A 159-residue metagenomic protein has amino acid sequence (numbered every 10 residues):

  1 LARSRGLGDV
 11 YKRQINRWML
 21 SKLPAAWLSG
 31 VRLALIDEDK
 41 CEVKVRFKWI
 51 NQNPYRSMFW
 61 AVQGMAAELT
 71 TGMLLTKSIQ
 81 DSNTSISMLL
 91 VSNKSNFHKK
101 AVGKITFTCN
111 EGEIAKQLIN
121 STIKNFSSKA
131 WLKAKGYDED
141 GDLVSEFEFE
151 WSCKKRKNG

Functional and structural regions predicted by a protein language model:
L1-Y11: Single conserved hydrophobic/aromatic residue that forms the stacking wall/gate of nucleotide- or nucleobase-binding
R5, A101-V102, G112-G159: HotDog/MaoC-like acyl-thioester-processing domains
K12-L33: Active-site-proximal helix-loop elements at catalytic-domain edges
W27-L33, V91-F97, Q117-I119: Short structured motifs
L28-M58: Catalytic strand-loop segment that frames the active site of acyl-thioester-processing enzymes
S29, D39-C41, T84-N93, G103-I105 (+2 more regions): A generic structural signal for short beta-strands and their flanking turns/coil linkers
I50-G72, S85: Hot-dog-fold acyl-thioester-processing enzymes
L74-E113: Hydrophobic beta-strand-centered segment that forms part of the acyl-chain substrate-binding groove
